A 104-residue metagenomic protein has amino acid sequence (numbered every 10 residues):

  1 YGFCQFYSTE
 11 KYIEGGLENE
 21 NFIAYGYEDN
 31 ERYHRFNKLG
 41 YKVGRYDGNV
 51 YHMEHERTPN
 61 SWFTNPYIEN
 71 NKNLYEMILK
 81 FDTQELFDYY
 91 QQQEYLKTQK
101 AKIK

Functional and structural regions predicted by a protein language model:
Y1-G16: Conserved nucleotide-sugar donor-binding and metal-coordinating catalytic region shared by glycosyltransferases
N21-K104: C-terminal catalytic/acceptor-binding lobe
